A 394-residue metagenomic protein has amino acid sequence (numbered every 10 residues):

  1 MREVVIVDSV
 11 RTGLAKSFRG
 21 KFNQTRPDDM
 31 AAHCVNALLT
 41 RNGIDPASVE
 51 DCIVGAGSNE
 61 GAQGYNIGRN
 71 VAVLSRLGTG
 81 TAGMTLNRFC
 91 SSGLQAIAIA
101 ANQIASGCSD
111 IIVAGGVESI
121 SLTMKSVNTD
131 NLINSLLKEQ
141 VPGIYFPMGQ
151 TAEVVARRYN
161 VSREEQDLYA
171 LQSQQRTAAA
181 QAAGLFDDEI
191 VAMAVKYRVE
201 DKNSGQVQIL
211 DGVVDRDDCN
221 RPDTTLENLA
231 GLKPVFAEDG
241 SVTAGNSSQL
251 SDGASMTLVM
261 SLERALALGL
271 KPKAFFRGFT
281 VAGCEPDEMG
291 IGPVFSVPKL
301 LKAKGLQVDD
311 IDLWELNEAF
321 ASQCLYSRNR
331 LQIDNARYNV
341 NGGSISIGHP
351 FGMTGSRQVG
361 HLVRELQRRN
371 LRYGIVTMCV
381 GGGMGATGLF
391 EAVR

Functional and structural regions predicted by a protein language model:
M1-P27, A37, T224-I291, F295 (+5 more regions): Condensing-enzyme catalytic core mediating Claisen C-C bond formation in acyl metabolism
R11, Q24-H33, R41, L168-L262 (+3 more regions): N-terminal extracellular/periplasmic Venus flytrap/periplasmic-binding protein-like
F22-S91, Q95-I111, V117-S135, I190-V214 (+2 more regions): Conserved beta-ketoacyl condensing-enzyme motif
P27-G43, I67-V71, A96, M148-V155 (+5 more regions): Short, well-ordered amphipathic alpha-helical segments that serve as non-catalytic structural scaffolds within diverse
A56-D110, N128-D130, G143-Q150, D223-Q249 (+3 more regions): Conserved catalytic cysteine-centered active-site region of acyl-thioester-dependent Claisen-condensing enzymes
L86-E118, A156-F186, M256-E263, R328 (+2 more regions): Active-site-proximal alpha-helical scaffold in enzymes
T151, E189-V191, V195, V199 (+1 more regions): Active-site pocket-lining segment
